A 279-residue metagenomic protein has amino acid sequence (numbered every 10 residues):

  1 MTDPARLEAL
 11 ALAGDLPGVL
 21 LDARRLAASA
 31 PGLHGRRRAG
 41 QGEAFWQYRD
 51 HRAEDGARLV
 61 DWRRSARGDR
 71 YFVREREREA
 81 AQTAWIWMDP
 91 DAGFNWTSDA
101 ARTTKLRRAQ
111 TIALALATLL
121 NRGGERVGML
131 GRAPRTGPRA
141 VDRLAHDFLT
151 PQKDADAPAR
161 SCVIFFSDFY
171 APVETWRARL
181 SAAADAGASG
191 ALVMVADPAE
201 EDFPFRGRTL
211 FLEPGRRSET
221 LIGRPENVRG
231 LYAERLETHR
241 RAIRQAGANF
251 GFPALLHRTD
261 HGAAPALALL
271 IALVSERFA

Functional and structural regions predicted by a protein language model:
M1-G40, F45, R49-R58, R64-D69 (+1 more regions): Exposed, interaction-prone extracellular/peripheral surfaces
